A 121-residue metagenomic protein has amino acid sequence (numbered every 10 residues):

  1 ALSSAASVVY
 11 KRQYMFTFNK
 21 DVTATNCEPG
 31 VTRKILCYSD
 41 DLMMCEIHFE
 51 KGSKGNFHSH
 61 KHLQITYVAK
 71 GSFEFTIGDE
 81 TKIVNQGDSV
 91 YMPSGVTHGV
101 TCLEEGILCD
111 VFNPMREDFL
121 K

Functional and structural regions predicted by a protein language model:
A1-Q13: Single conserved hydrophobic/aromatic residue that forms the stacking wall/gate of nucleotide- or nucleobase-binding
R12-D41, K121: A short, N-terminal "cap"/entry segment at the start of jelly-roll beta-barrel domains of the cupin/DSBH fold
C45-S59: Conserved short histidine dyad/triad with adjacent acidic residue
K54-G55, E74, V90, S94-G99: Histidine-centered metal-chelating micro-motifs
H62-F73, G78: Glycine- and acidic-residue-biased ligand/ion/polar-headgroup-sensing regions
A69-K70, N85-Q86, E104: A cytosolic small-molecule/anion-sensing beta-strand core signal
D79-S94: Short acidic-glycine-tyrosine-enriched beta hairpin
S94-D118: Ligand-binding loop in jelly-roll beta-barrel domains
